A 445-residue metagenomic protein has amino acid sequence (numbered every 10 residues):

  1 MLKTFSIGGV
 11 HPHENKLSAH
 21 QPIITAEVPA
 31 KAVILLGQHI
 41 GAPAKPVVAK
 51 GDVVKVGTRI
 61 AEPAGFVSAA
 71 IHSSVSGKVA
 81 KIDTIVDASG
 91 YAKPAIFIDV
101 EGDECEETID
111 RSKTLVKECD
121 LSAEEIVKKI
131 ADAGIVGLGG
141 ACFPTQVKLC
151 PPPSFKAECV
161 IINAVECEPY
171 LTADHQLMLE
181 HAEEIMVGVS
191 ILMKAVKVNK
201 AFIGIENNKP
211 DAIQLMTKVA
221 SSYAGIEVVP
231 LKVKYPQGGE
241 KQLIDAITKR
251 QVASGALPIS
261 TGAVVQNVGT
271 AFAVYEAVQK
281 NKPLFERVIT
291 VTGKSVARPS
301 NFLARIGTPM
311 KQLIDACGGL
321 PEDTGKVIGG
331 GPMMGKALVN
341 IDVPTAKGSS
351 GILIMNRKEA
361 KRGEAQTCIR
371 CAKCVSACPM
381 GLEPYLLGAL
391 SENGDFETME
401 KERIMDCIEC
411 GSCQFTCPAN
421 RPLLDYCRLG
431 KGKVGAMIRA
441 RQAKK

Functional and structural regions predicted by a protein language model:
M1-V47: N-terminal, Lys/Arg-enriched amphipathic/low-complexity engagement segments that precede the first folded domain
A49-E62, K81: Short, well-structured beta-strand-loop connectors
G77-V79: Conserved hydrophobic positions within beta-strands
V86-F143, S154, P210: Acidic low-complexity segments
E106-E107, G137, V160-D174, S295: Gly-rich Lys/Arg/Thr-decorated short loops/hinges at beta-loop-alpha junctions or inter-strand turns that position
L179-A195: Histidine-anchored nucleotide/phosphate-binding helix
V198-M310, A316-P321, G331: Hydrophobic alpha-helical positions that pack around
S349-A365, V375, P379-K445: Ferredoxin-type iron-sulfur electron-transfer modules in oxidoreductases and energy-metabolism complexes
